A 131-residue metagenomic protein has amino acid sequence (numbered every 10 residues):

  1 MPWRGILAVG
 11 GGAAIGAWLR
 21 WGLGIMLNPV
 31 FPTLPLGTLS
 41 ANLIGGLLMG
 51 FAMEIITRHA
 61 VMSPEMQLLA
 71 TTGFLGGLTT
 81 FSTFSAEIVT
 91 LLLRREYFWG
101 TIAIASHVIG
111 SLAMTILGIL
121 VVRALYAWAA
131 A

Functional and structural regions predicted by a protein language model:
M1-A131: Membrane-interface helix-loop junctions in multi-pass transporters/channels
